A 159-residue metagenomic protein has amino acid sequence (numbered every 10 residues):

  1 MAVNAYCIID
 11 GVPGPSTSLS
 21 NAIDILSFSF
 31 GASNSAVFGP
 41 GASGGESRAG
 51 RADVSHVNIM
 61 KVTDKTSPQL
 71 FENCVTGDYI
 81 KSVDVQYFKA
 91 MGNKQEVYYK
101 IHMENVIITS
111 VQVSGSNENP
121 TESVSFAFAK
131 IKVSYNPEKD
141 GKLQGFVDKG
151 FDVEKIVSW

Functional and structural regions predicted by a protein language model:
M1-W159: Glycine-rich, low-complexity intrinsically disordered segments
